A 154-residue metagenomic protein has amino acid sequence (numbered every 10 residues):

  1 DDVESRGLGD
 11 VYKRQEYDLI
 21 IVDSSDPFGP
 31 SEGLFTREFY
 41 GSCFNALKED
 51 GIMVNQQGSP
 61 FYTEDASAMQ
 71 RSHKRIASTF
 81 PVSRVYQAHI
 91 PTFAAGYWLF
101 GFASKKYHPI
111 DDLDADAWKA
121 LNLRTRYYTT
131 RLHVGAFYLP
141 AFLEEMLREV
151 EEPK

Functional and structural regions predicted by a protein language model:
D1-Y12: Single conserved hydrophobic/aromatic residue that forms the stacking wall/gate of nucleotide- or nucleobase-binding
K13-L19: A short acidic, Gly/Pro-enriched loop at the edge of an enzyme's catalytic core that lines a small-molecule cofactor
P27-F35: Glycine/threonine-rich flexible loop motifs
S31, G58-M69: Conserved class I S-adenosyl-L-methionine
R37-E49, A77: A short glycine-rich, Lys/Arg-flanked "PGG" loop and its adjoining helix->strand segment in the class I
D50-Q57: Conserved beta-strand signature within the Rossmann-like core of class I S-adenosyl-L-methionine
P81-P91: Conserved S-adenosyl-L-methionine
A95-K154: SAM/dcSAM-binding transferase cores
